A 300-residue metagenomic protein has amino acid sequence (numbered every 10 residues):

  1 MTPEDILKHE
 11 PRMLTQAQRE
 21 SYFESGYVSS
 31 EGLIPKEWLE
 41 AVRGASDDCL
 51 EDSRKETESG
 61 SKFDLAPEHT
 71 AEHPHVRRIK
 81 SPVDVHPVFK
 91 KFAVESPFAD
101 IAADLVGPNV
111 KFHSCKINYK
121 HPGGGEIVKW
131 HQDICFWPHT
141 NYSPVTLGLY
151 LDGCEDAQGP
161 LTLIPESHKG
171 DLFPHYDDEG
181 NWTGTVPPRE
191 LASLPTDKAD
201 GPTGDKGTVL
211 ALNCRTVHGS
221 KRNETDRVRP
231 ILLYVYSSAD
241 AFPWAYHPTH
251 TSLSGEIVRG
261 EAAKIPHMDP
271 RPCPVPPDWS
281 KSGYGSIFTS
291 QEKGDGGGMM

Functional and structural regions predicted by a protein language model:
M1-S25, E31-W130, F136-P138, Y176: Non-heme Fe(II)-dependent double-stranded beta-helix
P3-L7, D52, S61-D64, V209 (+1 more regions): Non-heme Fe(II)/2-oxoglutarate
E20, C154-V217: Double-stranded beta-helix
P108-C115, E126-V128, S143-L149, G159 (+1 more regions): Generic beta-strand structural signal
K116, H121, Q132, L149-G153 (+1 more regions): Short, structured patches in soluble enzyme cores that scaffold and shape functional sites
H121, E155, G170, S238-D240 (+1 more regions): Feature marks short, surface-exposed loop/turn motifs that line or immediately flank catalytic pockets and channel
E126-Q132, A157-L163, L172-Y176, K221-N223 (+1 more regions): A short secondary-structure junction signal
H131, P138-D156, T203-G204, A211 (+1 more regions): Short, conserved beta-strand element in jelly-roll/cupin
